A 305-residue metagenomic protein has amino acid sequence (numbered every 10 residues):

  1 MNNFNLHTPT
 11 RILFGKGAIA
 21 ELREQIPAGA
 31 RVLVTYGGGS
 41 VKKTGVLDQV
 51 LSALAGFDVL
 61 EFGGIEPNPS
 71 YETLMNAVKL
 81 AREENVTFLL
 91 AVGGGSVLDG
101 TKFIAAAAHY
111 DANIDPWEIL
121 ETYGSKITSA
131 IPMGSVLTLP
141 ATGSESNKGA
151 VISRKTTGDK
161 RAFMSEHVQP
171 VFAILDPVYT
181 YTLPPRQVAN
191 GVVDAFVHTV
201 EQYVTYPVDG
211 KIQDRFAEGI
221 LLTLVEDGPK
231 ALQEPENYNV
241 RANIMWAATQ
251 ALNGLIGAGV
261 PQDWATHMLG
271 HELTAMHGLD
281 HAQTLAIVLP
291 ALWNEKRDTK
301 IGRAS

Functional and structural regions predicted by a protein language model:
M1-F88: ATP/NTP phosphate-donor binding region
T10, A20, Y110-D209: A glycine/threonine-rich phosphate-anchoring loop and its flanking beta-alpha core in nucleotide/phosphate-binding
I26, L54, A105-H109, H277: Active-site catalytic pocket residues across diverse enzymes, especially alpha/beta-hydrolases
I65-P69, S96, I104-A108, T138-A141 (+2 more regions): Acidic, glycine-rich active-site loops and adjacent beta-strand->loop/helix elements that engage anionic groups
A77-V78, V97-Y110, S146-G149: Short Gly/Thr/Asp-enriched flexible loops that form oxyanion-binding sites at enzyme active sites
V86-K102, T138-S144, M276: Glycine/serine-rich anion-binding loops at beta->alpha junctions that coordinate negatively charged ligand groups
Q202, Y206-R303: Active-site segments that bind and position negatively charged phosphate/pyrophosphate groups
